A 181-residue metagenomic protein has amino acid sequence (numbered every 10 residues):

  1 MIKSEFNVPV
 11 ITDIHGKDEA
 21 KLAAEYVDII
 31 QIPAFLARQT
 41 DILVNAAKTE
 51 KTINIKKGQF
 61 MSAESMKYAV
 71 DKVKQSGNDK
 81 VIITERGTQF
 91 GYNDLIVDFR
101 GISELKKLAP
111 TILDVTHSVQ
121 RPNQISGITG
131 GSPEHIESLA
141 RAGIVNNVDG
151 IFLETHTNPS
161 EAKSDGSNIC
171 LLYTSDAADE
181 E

Functional and structural regions predicted by a protein language model:
K3-I11, L108-I112: Short beta-strand/loop segments at the ligand-binding rim of alpha/beta enzyme cores
V8-G16, I29-Q39, T52-A63, T84-R86: Catalytic beta/alpha-barrel core
G16, H117, T157, D179: Short, glycine/acidic-enriched loop or turn micro-motifs at the edges of active sites
D18-L22, L139: Catalytic cores of alpha/beta
A24, N45-K48, K106: Acidic (Asp/Glu)-rich catalytic clusters
A34, G150-A162: Glycine-rich phosphate-binding active-site loops on the catalytic face of alpha/beta enzymes
E50, N54-N146, I151-F152: Catalytic alpha/beta core domains of metabolic enzymes, predominantly
Y173-E181: Single conserved hydrophobic/aromatic residue that forms the stacking wall/gate of nucleotide- or nucleobase-binding
